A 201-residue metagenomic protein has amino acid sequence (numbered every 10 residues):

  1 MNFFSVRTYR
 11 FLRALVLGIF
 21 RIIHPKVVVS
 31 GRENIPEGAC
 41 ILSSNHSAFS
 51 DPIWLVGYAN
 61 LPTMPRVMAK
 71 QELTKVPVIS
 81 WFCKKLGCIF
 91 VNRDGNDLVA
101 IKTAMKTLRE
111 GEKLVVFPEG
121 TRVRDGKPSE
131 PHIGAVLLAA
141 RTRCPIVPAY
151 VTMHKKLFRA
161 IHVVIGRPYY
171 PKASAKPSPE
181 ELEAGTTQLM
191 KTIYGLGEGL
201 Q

Functional and structural regions predicted by a protein language model:
M1-S30, P77-L86: A transmembrane-helix-recognition feature enriched in membrane-embedded lipid enzymes and envelope glyco-/phospholipid
F3-T8, A100-Q201: Non-catalytic C-terminal accessory region of glycerolipid acyltransferases and related lyso-lipid remodeling enzymes
V16, K85-F90, P118-T121: Short, basic, glycine/proline-bearing loop/turn elements
L17-I23, F90-D94, R124-G126: Short, flexible loop segments at the rims of nucleotide/cofactor-binding pockets, characterized by
F20, N60, F82-C83, T107 (+1 more regions): A generic structural signal for well-ordered alpha-helical segments
K26-V28, N96-A100: Glycine-rich, highly charged phosphate/nucleotide-binding loops
N34-E37, R109: Flexible, charged surface loops at secondary-structure boundaries
P36-G95: Catalytic core of membrane glycerolipid acyltransferases/transacylases, capturing the structured, soluble-facing
